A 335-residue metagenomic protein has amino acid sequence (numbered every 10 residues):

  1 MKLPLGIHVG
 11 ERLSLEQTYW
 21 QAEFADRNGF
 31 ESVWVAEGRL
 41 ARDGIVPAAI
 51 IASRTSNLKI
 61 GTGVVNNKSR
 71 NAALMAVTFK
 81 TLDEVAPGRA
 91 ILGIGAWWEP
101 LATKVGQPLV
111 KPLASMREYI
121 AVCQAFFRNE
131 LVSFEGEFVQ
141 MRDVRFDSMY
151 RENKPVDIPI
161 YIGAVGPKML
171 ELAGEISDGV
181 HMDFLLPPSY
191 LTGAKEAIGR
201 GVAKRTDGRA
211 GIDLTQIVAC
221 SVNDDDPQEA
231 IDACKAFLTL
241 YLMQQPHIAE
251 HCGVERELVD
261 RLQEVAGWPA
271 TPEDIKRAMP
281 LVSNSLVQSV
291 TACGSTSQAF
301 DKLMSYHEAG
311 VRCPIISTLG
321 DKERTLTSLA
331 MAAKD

Functional and structural regions predicted by a protein language model:
M1-G63, I158, L319: N-terminal beta1-alpha1-beta2 module of alpha/beta enzyme domains
L3-E16, V65-A72, P155-V165, C220-N223 (+1 more regions): Active-site mouth loops of central-metabolism enzymes
L3-V9, V33-V35, I60-G63, A90-I94 (+4 more regions): Hydrophobic faces of well-ordered beta-strands that scaffold small-molecule active sites in alpha/beta enzyme cores
L13-A25, T78, A164-L172, S295-S305: Short, acidic/polar
G29, I51, L82, C123 (+3 more regions): Conserved, mostly hydrophobic/aromatic
A41-I50, L186-V202, K322-T327: Active-site-adjacent beta->alpha loops and helix N-cap segments on the catalytic face of soluble alpha/beta enzymes
I45-V65, S69, Y119, F126 (+2 more regions): Alpha-helix-loop-beta-strand connector modules within alpha/beta enzyme cores
V110-R151, L191-T192, R200-E308: An alpha-helical appendage that flanks or caps ligand/catalytic pockets
